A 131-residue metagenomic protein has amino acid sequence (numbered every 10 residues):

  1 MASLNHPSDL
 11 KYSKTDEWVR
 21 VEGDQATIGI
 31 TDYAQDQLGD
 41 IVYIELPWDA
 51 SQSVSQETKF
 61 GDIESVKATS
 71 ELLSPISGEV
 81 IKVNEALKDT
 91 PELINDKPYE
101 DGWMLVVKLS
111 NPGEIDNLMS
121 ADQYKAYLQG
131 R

Functional and structural regions predicted by a protein language model:
M1-K59, E92, D96-R131: Acidic, low-complexity mobile loops and tails
D9-S13, E71-S77: Short coil-to-beta-strand transition motifs
V19-V21, V66, V83-A86, P112: Residue-level recognition of beta-strand microenvironments
D49, K67-A68: Short glycine/proline-centered loop/turn elements that form peptide/ligand docking sites
K67, L73-P75, E100-G102: Short connector loops at helix/strand junctions that flank enzyme active sites, especially segments positioning acidic
S77, I81-K82, D89, N95: Charged, amphipathic alpha-helical coiled-coil/dimerization segments
